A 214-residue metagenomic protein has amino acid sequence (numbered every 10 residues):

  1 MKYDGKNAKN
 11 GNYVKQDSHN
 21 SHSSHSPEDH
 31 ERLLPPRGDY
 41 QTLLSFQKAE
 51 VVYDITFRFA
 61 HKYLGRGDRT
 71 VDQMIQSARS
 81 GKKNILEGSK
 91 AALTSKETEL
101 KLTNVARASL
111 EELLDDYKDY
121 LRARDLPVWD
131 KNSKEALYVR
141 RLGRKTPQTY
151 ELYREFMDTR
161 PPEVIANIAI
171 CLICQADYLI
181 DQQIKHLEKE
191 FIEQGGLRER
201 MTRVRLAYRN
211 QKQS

Functional and structural regions predicted by a protein language model:
M1-S214: Amphipathic alpha-helical assembly/interaction segments
